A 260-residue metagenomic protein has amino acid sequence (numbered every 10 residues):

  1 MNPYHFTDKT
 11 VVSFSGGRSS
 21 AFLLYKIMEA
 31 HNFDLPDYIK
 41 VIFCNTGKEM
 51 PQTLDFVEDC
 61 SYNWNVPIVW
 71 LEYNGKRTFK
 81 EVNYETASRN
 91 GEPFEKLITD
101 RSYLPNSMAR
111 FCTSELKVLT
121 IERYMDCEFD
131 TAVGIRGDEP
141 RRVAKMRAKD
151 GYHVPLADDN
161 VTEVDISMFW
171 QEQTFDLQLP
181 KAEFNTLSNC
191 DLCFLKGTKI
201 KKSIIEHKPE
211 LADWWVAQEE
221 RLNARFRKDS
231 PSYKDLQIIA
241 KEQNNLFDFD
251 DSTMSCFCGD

Functional and structural regions predicted by a protein language model:
M1-D260: Nucleotide-activated chemistry modules centered on ATP-dependent adenylation/adenylyltransferase
